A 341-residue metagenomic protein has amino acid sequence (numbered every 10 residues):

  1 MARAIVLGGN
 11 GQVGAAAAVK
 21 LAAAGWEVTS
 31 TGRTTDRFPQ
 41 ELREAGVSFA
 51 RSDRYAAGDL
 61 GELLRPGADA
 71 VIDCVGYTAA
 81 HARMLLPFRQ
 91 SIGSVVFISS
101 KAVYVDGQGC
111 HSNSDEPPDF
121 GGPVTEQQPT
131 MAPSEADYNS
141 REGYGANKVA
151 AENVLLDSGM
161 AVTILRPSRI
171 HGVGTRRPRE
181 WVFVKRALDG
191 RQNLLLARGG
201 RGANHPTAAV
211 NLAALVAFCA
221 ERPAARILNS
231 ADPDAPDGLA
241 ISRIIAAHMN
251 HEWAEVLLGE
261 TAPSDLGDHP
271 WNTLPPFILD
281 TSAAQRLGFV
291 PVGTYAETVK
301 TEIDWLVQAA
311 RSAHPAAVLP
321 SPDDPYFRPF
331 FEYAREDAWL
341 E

Functional and structural regions predicted by a protein language model:
A4-A24: N-terminal Rossmann NAD(P)H-binding glycine-rich loop of SDR-like oxidoreductase domains
L7, G172, L196-G202, L228-P236 (+2 more regions): Glycine-rich Rossmann NAD(P)(H)-binding loop
R37-G93, F97, V103-D106: NAD(P)H-binding glycine-rich loop region in Rossmannoid oxidoreductase-like domains and their noncatalytic homologs
M84-N147: Conserved Rossmann-fold NAD(P)-dependent oxidoreductase catalytic core, especially the SDR/UDP-sugar
V149-G174: Conserved beta-loop-beta element that borders a ligand/cofactor-binding pocket
G174, R201-V210, L228-H248, F277 (+2 more regions): Substrate-binding strand-loop-helix patch in Rossmann-like NAD(P)-dependent oxidoreductase/epimerase domains
V184-L194, R201-P236: Alpha-helical substrate-binding/gating segment
L215-P275, R311-E341: Mid/C-terminal beta-alpha module of Rossmann-like enzyme folds, strongest in SDR-family dehydrogenases/epimerases
